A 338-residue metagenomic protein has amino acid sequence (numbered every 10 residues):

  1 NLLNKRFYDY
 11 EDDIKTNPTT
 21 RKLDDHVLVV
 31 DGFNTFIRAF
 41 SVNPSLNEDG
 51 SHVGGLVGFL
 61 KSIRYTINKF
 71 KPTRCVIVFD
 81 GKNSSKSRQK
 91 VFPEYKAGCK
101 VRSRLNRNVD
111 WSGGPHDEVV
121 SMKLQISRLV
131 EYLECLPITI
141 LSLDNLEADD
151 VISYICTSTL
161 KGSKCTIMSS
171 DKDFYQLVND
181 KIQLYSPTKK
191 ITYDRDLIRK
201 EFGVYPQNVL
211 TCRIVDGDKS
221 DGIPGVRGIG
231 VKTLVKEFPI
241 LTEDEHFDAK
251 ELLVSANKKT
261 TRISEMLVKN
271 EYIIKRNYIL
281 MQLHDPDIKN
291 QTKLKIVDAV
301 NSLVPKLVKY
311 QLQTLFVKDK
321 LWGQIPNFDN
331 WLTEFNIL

Functional and structural regions predicted by a protein language model:
N1-D13, V317, P326-N330, I337: Non-catalytic terminal extensions that flank enzyme cores
L2-Y10, I14, P18-C165, F174-T192 (+2 more regions): Noncatalytic, basic helical substrate-engagement surface that gates or grips nucleic-acid strands
S84, V304-T314: Multi-pass alpha-helical transmembrane bundle typical of ion/small-solute transporters and intramembrane aspartyl
T192-S220: A short, charged helix-loop
N208, D216-N290, L312-Q313, K318-W331: Accessory alpha-helical DNA-binding modules that contact the DNA backbone or grooves
L303-V304, N327: C-terminal accessory extensions appended to soluble enzyme cores
